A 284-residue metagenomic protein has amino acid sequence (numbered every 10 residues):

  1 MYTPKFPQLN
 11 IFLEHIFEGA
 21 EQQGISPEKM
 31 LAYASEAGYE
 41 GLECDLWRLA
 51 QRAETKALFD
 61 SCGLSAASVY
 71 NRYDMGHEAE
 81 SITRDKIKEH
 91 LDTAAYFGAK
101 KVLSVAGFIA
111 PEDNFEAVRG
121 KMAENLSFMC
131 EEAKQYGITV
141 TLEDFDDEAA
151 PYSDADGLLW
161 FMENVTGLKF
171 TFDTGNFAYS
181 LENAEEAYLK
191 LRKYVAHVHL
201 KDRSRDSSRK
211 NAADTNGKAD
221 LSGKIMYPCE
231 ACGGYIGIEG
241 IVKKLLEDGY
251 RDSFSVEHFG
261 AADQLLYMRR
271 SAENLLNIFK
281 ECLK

Functional and structural regions predicted by a protein language model:
M1-A99, G167-K169, R205, A272-K284: N-terminal pre-domain/capping segments
L9-H15, C44-R48, S68-Y73, S104-A106 (+4 more regions): A cross-domain feature marking catalytic cores of carbohydrate-active enzymes and several ubiquitous metabolic/repair
E18-Q23, G41-E54, D74-T83, A110-D113 (+5 more regions): Acidic-and-aromatic substrate-binding clefts and catalytic sites of carbohydrate-active enzymes
P27-L31, R52-K56, I87-D92, A123-C130 (+4 more regions): Generic structural signal for well-ordered alpha-helices, preferentially at hydrophobic/aromatic core positions
G41, K101, H197, D252-S253: Residues at the N-termini of beta-strands
R48, A79-F170, Y179: Active-site acidic/histidine proton-transfer and metal-coordination neighborhood in alpha/beta enzyme cores
C62, F97, Q135-Y136, V165 (+2 more regions): Helix C-cap/helix->beta junction micro-motif
V69, F128-Y235: Acidic/histidine-rich catalytic cores of soluble enzymes
